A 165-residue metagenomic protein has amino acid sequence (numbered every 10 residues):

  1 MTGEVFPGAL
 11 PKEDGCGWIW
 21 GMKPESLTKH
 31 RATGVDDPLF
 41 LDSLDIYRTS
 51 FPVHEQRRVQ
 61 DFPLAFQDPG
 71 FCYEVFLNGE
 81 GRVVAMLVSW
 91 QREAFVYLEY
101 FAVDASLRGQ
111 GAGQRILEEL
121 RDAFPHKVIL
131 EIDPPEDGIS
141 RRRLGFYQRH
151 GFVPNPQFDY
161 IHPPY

Functional and structural regions predicted by a protein language model:
M1-G21: N-terminal amphipathic/basic-hydrophobic helices that include classical n-h-c signal peptides and signal-anchor
G21-D61: Short amphipathic alpha-helix that is part of the acyltransferase structural core
A65-V75: A short helix-loop-beta-strand connector motif used in the catalytic cores of GNAT acetyltransferases and, in some
V75, G81-W90, F95-A102: Conserved beta-strand in the GNAT
V103, G109-D122: Conserved acetyl-CoA-binding loop-helix of GNAT-fold acetyltransferases
F124-E136: Conserved GNAT acetyl-CoA-binding A-motif
P134-Q157: Conserved active-site alpha-helix within GNAT-family acetyltransferase domains
R141, Y160-Y165: C-terminal "cap" of GNAT-fold acetyltransferases
